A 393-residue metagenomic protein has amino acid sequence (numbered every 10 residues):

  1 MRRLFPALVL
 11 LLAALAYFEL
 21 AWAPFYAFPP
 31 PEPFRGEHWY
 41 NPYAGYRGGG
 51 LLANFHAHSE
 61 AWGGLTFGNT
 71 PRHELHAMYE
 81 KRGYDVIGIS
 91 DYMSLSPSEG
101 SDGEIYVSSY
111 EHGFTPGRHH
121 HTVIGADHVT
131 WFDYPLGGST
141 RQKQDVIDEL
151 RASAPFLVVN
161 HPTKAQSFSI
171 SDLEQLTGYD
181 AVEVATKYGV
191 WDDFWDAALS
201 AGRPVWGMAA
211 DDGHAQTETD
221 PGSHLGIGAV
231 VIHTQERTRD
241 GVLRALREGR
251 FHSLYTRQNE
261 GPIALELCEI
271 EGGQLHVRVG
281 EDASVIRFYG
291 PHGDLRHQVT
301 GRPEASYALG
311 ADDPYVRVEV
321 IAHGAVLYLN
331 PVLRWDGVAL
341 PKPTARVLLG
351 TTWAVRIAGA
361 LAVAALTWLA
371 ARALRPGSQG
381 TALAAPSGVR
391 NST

Functional and structural regions predicted by a protein language model:
M1-Y46, W62, Q216-T393: C-terminal functional module detector
L15-T177, E183-A201, M208-D220, L329: A metal-dependent hydrolase metal-coordination microenvironment
A77-K81, G113-T115, T130-Y134, D148-E149 (+8 more regions): Glycine-rich loops and low-complexity Gly/Arg-rich segments that provide flexible linkers or classic glycine-based
